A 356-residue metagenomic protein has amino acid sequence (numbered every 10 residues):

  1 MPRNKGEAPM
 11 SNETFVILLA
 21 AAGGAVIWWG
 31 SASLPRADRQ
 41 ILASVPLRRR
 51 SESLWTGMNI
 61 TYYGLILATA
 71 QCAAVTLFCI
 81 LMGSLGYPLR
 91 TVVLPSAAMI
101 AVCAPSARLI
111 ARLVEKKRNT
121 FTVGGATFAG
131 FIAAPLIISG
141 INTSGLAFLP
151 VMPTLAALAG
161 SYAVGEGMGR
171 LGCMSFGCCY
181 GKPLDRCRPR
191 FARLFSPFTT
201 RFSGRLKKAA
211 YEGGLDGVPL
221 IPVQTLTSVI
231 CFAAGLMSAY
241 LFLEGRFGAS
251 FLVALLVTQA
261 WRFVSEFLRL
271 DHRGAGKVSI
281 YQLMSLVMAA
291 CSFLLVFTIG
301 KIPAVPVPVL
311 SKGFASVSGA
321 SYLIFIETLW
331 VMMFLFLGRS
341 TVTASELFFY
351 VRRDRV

Functional and structural regions predicted by a protein language model:
G6-V356: Hydrophobic, membrane-interfacing alpha helices
